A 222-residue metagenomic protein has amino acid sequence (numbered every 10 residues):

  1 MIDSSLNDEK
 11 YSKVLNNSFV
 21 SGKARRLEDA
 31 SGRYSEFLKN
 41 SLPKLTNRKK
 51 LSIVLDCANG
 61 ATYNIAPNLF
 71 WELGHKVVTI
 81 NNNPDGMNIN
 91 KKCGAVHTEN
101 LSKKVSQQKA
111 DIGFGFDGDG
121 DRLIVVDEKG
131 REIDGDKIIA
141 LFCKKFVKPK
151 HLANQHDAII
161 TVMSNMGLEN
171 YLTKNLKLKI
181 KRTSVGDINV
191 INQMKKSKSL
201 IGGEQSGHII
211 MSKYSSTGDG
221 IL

Functional and structural regions predicted by a protein language model:
M1-Q108: Gly/Ser/Thr-enriched, mixed-charge loops and adjacent short helices that form phosphate/oxyanion-binding elements
I2-S35, K129-G203, I209-M211: Proline/glycine-rich low-complexity loops and linkers
L38, D56, T98-L101, F114 (+4 more regions): Buried hydrophobic positions in well-ordered alpha/beta secondary-structure cores of metabolic enzymes
N59, G118-R122, G130, G207: Short, glycine/acidic-enriched loop or turn micro-motifs at the edges of active sites
N64-N68, K91-C93, L123-E128, L168-K174 (+2 more regions): Short acidic, glycine/serine/threonine-rich loops at helix termini
D111-I112, L200: Short, Asp-centered acidic motifs that coordinate Mg2+ and/or phosphate in catalytic or ligand-binding sites
F116-G118, E132-K137, S215-D219: Short glycine/threonine-rich catalytic loop with a Thr-x-Gly-x-Asp
S206-H208, S212-L222: Non-catalytic, conserved peripheral segments adjacent to functional cores
